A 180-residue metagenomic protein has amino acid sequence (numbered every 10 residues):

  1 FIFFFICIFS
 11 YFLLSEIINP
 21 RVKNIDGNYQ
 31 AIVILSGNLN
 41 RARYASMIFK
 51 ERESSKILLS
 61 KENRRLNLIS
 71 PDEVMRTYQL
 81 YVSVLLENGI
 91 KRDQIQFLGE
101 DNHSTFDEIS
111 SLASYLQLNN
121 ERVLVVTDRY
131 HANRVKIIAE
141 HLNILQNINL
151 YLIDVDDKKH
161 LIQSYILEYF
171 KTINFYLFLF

Functional and structural regions predicted by a protein language model:
F1, E87, L118, L177-F180: Short, Lys/Arg-enriched, disordered terminal segments
F1-L13: Hydrophobic membrane-insertion alpha-helices, especially the h-region of bacterial N-terminal signal peptides
L14-Y165: A structural signal for short, hydrophobic/glycine-enriched beta-strand patches
I162-F180: A transmembrane-helix-recognition feature enriched in membrane-embedded lipid enzymes and envelope glyco-/phospholipid
